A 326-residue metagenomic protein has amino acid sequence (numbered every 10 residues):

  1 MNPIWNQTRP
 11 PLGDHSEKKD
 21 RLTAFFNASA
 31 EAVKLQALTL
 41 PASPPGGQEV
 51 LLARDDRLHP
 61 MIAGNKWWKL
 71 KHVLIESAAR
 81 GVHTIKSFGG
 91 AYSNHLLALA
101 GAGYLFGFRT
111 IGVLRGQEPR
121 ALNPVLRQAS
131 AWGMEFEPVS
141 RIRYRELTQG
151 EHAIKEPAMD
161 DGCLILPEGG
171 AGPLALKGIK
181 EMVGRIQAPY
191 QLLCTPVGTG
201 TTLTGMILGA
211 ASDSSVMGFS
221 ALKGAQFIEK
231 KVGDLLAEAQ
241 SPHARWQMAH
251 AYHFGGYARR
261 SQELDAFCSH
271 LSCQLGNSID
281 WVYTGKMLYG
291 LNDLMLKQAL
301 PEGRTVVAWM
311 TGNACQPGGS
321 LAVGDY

Functional and structural regions predicted by a protein language model:
M1-Y326: PLP-dependent amino-acid enzyme catalytic core
